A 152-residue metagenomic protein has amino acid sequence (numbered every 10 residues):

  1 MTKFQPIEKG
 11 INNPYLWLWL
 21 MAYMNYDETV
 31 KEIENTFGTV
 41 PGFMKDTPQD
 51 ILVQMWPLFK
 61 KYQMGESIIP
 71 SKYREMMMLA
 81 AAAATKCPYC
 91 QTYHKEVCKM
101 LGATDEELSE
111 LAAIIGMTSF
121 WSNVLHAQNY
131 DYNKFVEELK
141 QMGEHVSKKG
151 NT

Functional and structural regions predicted by a protein language model:
M1-T152: Hydrophobic alpha-helical segments
